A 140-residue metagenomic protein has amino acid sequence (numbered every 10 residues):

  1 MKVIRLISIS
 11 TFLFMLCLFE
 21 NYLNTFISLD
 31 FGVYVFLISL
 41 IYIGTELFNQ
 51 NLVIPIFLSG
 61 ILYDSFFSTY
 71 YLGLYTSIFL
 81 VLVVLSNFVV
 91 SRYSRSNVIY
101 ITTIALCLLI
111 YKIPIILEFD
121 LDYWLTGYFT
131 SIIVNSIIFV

Functional and structural regions predicted by a protein language model:
M1-V140: Terminal, non-globular segments
